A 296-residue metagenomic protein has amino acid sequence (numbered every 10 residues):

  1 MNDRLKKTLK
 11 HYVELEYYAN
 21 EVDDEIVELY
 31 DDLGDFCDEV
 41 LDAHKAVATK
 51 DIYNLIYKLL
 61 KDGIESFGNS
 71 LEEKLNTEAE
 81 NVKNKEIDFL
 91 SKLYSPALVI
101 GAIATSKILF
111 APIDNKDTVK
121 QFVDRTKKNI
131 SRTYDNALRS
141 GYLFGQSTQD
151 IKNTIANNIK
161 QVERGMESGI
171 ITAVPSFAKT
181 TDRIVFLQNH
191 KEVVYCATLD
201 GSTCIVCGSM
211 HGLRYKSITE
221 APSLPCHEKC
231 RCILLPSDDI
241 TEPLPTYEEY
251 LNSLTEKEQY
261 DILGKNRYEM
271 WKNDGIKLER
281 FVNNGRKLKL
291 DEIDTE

Functional and structural regions predicted by a protein language model:
M1-N157, I240-E296: N-terminal leader/targeting and assembly helices and adjacent pre-domain segments
Q149, N153-E249: Acidic, glycine-rich two-metal-ion catalytic cores of nucleic acid-processing enzymes
